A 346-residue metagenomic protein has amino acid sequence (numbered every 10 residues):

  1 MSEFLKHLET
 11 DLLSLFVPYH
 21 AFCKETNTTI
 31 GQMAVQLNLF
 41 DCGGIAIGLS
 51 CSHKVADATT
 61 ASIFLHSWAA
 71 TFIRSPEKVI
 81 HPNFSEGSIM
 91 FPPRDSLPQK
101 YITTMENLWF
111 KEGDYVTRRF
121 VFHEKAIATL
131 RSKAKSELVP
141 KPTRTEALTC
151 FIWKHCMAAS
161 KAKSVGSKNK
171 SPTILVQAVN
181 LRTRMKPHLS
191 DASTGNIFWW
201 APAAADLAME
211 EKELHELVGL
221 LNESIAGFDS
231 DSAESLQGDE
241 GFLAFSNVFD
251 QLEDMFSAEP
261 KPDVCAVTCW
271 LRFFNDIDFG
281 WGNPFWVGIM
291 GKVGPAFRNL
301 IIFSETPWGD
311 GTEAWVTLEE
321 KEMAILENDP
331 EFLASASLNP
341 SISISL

Functional and structural regions predicted by a protein language model:
M1-R272: Soluble acyl-CoA-dependent acyltransferase catalytic core bearing the H(X)4D motif
F256-I342: Low-complexity, glycine/alanine/valine/leucine- and proline-rich hydrophobic stretches
I344-L346: A short, charged
